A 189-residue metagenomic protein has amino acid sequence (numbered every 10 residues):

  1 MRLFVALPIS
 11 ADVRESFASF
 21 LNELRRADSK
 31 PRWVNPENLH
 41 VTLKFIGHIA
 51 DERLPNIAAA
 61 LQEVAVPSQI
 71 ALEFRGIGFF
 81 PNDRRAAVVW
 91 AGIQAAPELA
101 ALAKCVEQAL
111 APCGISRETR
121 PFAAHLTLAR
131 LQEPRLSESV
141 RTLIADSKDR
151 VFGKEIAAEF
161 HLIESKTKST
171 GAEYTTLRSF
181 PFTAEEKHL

Functional and structural regions predicted by a protein language model:
M1-L189: Histidine-dependent nucleotide/RNA phosphoesterase domain, centered on the 2H-phosphoesterase fold with its duplicated
